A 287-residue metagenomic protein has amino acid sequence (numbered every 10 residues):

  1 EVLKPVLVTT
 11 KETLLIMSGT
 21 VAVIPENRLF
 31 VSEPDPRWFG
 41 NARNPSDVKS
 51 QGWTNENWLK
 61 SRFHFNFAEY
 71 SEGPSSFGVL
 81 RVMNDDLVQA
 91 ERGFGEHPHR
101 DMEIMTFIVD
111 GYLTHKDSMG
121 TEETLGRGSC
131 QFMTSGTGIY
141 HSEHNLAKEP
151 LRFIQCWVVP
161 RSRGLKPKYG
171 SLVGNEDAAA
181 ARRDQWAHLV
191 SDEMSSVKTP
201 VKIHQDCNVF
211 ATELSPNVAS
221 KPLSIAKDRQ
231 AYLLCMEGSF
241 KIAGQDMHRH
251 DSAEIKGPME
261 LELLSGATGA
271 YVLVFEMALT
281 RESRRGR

Functional and structural regions predicted by a protein language model:
V2-R287: Jelly-roll (double-stranded beta-helix
